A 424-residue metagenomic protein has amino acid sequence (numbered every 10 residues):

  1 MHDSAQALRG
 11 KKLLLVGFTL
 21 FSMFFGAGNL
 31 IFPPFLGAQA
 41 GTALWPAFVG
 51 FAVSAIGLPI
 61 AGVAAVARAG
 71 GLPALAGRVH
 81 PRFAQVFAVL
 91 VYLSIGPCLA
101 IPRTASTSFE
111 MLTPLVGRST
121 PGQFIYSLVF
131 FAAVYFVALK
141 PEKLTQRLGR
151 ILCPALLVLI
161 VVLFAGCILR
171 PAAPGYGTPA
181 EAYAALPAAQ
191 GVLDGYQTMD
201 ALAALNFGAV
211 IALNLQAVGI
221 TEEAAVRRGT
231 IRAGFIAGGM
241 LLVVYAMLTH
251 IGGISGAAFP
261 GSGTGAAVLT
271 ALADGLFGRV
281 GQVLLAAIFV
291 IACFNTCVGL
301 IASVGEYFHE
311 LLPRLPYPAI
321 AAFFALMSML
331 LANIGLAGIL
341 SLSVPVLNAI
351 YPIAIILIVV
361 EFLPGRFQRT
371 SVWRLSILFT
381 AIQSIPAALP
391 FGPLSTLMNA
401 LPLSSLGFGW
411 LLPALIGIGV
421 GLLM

Functional and structural regions predicted by a protein language model:
R9-L20, W45, P81-I95, F124-V129 (+3 more regions): Select transmembrane alpha-helical segments in multipass membrane proteins
L15-F25, G166-A173, E181-L248, L284-A292 (+2 more regions): Hydrophobic, membrane-embedded alpha-helices of multi-pass small-molecule transporters
F35, A69, R82-G117, C293-E310: Hydrophobic transmembrane alpha-helices that form the core helical bundles of multi-pass secondary transporters
G57, A61, A155-C167, I231-G256 (+2 more regions): Selective recognition of specific alpha-helical transmembrane segments in multi-pass small-molecule
A67-A74, F131-L152, A217-I220, M329-L342 (+1 more regions): Membrane-water interface regions at transmembrane-helix termini and the short interhelical loops of multi-pass membrane
P73-H80, V244-F294, E310, P345: TM-loop-TM module centered on a large, flexible mid-protein loop between adjacent transmembrane helices in multi-pass
P97, I101, L157-A184, A201-L202 (+3 more regions): Hydrophobic alpha-helical segments and their helix-loop junctions in multi-pass secondary transporters
L139-C167, S343-I355, R374-I382: Membrane-interface loop-to-helix entry segments
